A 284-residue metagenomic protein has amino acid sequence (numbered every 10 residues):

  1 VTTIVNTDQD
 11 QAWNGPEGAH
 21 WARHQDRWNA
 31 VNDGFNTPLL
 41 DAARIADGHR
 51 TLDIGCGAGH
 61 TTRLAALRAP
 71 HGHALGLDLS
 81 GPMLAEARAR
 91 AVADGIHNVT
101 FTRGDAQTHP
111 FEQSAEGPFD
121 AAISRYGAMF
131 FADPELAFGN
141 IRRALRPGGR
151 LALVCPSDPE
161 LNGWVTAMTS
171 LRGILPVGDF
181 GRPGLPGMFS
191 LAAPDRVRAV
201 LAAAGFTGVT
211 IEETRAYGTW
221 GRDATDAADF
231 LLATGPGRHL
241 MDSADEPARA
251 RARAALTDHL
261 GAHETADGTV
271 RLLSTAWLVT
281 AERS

Functional and structural regions predicted by a protein language model:
T2-H49, H60-L64, E86, D105-T108: Conserved class I S-adenosyl-L-methionine
T2-T3, A12, H20, H24 (+3 more regions): Conserved Class I S-adenosyl-L-methionine
R50-F111, L136: Class I SAM-dependent methyltransferase SAM/SAH-binding core
A69, A91, R172, L201 (+2 more regions): Conserved hydrophobic residues forming the short capping helix/wall of the S-adenosyl-L-methionine
H71, L145-L151: Short glycine-dipeptide loop
Q107-A122: A short acidic, Gly/Pro-enriched loop at the edge of an enzyme's catalytic core that lines a small-molecule cofactor
D120-E135, S157: A short SAM/SAH-binding and catalytic strip from SAM-dependent methyltransferases
E135, R150-R222, R238: Conserved catalytic/acceptor-binding region of the Class I
